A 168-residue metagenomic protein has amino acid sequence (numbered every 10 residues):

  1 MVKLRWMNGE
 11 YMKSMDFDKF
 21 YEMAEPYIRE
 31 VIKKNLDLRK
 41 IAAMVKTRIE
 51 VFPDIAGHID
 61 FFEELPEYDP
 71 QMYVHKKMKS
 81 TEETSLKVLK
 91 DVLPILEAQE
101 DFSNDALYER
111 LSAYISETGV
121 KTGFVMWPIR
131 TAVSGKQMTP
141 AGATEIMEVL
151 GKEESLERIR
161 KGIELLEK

Functional and structural regions predicted by a protein language model:
M1-E10, E50, V120, T131-K136: Core structural elements
M1-K33, E145-K168: Non-catalytic terminal extensions that flank enzyme cores
M1-R5, D18, R39, A43 (+3 more regions): Non-catalytic, well-ordered alpha-helical scaffold segments
K13-F17, P53-A56, G135-G142: Short helix-capping/linker segments at secondary-structure and domain boundaries
F17-T118: Small-residue-rich helix-loop
N104-E167: Charged substrate- and nucleic-acid-binding regions of tRNA-handling and nucleotidyl-transfer enzymes, centered on
